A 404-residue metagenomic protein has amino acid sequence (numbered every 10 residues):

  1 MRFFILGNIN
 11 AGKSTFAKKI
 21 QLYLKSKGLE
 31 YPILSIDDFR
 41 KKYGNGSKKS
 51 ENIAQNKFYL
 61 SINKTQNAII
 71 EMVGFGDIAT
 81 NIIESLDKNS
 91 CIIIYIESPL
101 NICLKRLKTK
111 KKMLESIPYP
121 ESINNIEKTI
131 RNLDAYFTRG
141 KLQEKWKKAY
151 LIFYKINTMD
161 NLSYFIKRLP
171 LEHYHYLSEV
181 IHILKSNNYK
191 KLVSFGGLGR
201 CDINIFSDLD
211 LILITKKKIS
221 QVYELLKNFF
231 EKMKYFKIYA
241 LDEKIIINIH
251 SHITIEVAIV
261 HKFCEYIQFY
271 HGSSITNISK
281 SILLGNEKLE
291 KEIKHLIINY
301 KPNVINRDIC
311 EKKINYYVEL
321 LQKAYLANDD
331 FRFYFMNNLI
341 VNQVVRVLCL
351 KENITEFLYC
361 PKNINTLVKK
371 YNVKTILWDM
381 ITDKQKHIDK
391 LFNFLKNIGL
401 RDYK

Functional and structural regions predicted by a protein language model:
S14: Walker A/P-loop
A17-Q66: Conserved substrate/cofactor phosphate-moiety recognition/catalytic segment in nucleotide-dependent phosphotransferases
L34, G196-N228, V257-A258: Catalytic metal-binding acidic patch
D87-K108: Conserved phosphate-donor/acceptor-positioning beta-strand/loop module used by diverse small-molecule
M113-F165: Small-molecule kinase domains that catalyze NTP-dependent phosphoryl transfer to phosphate-bearing small molecules
Y164-L192: Helical scaffold of the NTase/Pol beta-like nucleotidyltransferase catalytic core
K227-S273: Conserved catalytic core of two-metal-ion nucleotidyltransferases
I298-K404: Conserved nucleotidyltransferase catalytic core and NTase-mimicking acidic/glycine-rich helix/loop elements in nucleic
